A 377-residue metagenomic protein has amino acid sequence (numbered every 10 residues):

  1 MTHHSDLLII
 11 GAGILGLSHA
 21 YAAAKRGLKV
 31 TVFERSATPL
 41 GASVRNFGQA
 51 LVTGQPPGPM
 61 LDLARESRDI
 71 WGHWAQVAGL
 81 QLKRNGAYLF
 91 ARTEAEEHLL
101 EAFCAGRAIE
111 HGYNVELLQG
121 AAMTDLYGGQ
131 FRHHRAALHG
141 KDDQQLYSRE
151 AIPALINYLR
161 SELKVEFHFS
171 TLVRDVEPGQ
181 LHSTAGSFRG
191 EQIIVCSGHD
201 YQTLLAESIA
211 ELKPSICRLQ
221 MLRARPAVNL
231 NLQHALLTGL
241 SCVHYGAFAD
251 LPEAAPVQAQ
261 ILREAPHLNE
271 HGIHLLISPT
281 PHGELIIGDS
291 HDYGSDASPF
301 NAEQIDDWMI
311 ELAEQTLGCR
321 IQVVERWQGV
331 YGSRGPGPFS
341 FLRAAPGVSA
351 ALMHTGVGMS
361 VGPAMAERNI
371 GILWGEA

Functional and structural regions predicted by a protein language model:
S5-T31: N-terminal Rossmann-like FAD-binding beta1-loop-alpha1 element of flavoenzymes
L8-I10, V173, L181, F188-D200 (+1 more regions): Short hydrophobic core segments
K25-V44: Glycine-rich FAD pyrophosphate-binding loop
F47-L126: Dinucleotide-binding Rossmann-like beta1-alpha1 core, especially the glycine-rich loop that anchors the ADP
D62-L63, F90-L99, L138-N157, F300-I305 (+1 more regions): Short beta-strand to alpha-helix junction loop
A137-G179, F188-Q192: Helical element adjacent to the flavin cofactor pocket in flavoenzyme catalytic cores
G190-P252: Central helical "cap/lid" subdomain
G272-H274, T280-I286, D292-A377: C-terminal catalytic lobe of FAD-dependent flavoproteins
